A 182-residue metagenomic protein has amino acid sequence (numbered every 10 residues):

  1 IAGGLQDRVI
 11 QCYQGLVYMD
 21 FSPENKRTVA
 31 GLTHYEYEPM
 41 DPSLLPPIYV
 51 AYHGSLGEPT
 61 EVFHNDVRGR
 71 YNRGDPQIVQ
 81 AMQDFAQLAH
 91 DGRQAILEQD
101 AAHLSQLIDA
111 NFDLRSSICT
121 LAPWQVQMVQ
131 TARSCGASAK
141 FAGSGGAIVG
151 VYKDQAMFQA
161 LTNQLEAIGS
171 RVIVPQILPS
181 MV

Functional and structural regions predicted by a protein language model:
A2, Q6-K140, V149-V182: C-terminal nucleotide
G146: Conserved glycine-rich beta-strand-loop-beta hairpin in the small C-terminal domain of fold type I
